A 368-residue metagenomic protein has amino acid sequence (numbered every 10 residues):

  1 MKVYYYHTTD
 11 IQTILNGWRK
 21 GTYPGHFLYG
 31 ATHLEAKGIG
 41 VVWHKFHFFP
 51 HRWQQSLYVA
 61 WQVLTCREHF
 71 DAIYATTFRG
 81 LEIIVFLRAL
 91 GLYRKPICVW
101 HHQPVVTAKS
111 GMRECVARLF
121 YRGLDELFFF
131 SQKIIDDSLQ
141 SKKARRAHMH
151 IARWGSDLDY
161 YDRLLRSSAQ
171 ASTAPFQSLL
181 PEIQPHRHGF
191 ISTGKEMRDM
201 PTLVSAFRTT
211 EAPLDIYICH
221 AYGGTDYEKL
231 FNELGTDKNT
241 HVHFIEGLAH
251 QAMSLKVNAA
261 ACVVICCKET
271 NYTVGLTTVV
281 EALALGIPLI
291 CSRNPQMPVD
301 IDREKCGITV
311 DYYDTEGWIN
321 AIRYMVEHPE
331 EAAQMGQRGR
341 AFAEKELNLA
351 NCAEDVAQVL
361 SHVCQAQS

Functional and structural regions predicted by a protein language model:
L64-H69, A108-F128: Membrane-proximal helix-turn-helix segments that form the acceptor-binding/catalytic region of lipid-linked
D125-M149, S156-L164, V356: A short, active-site helix/loop in glycosyltransferases that binds the activated sugar's phosphate group
L139-Q140, S156-R187, P201, Q365-Q367: Acidic anion/phosphate-binding donor-loop and adjacent secondary structure in glycosyltransferase catalytic cores
Q177-R198, L203-D215: Conserved donor-binding/catalytic core segment of Leloir-type glycosyltransferases
I218, Y227-S254: Nucleotide-activated donor-binding/catalytic signature segment of Leloir-type glycosyltransferases, i.e., the conserved
V257-Y272, I287: Acidic donor-binding loop of glycosyltransferase active sites
R303-E304, I308-T315, Y324-E330: Conserved acidic donor-binding segment of nucleotide-sugar-dependent glycosyltransferases
Y324, E331-E346, D355-Q358: A short, well-ordered alpha-helix in the C-terminal region of glycosyltransferases
